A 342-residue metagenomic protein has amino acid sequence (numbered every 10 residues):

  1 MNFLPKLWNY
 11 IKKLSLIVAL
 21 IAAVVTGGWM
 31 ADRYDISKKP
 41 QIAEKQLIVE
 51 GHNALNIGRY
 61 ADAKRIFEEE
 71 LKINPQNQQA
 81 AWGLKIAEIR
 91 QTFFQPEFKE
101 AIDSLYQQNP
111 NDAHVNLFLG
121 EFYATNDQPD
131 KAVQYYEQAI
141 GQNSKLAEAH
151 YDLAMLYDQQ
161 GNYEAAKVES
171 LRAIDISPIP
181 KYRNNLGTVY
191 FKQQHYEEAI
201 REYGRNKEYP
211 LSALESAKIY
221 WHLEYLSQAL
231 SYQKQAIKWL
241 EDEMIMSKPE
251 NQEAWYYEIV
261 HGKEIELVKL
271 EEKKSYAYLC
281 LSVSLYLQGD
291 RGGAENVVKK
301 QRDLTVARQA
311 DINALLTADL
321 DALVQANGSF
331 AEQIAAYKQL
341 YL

Functional and structural regions predicted by a protein language model:
N56, R90-Q91, T125, Q159-Q160 (+3 more regions): Register position in tetratricopeptide repeats
F67, I102-L105, Y136, S170 (+5 more regions): Hydrophobic/aromatic packing residues within the alpha-helices of TPR/SEL1-like helical repeat arrays
N77, D112, L146, I179-P180 (+4 more regions): Residue-level recognition of tetratricopeptide repeat
P249, W255, G262-K273, L279 (+3 more regions): Terminal, low-structured helical/coil segments at or just beyond the last alpha-helical repeat
